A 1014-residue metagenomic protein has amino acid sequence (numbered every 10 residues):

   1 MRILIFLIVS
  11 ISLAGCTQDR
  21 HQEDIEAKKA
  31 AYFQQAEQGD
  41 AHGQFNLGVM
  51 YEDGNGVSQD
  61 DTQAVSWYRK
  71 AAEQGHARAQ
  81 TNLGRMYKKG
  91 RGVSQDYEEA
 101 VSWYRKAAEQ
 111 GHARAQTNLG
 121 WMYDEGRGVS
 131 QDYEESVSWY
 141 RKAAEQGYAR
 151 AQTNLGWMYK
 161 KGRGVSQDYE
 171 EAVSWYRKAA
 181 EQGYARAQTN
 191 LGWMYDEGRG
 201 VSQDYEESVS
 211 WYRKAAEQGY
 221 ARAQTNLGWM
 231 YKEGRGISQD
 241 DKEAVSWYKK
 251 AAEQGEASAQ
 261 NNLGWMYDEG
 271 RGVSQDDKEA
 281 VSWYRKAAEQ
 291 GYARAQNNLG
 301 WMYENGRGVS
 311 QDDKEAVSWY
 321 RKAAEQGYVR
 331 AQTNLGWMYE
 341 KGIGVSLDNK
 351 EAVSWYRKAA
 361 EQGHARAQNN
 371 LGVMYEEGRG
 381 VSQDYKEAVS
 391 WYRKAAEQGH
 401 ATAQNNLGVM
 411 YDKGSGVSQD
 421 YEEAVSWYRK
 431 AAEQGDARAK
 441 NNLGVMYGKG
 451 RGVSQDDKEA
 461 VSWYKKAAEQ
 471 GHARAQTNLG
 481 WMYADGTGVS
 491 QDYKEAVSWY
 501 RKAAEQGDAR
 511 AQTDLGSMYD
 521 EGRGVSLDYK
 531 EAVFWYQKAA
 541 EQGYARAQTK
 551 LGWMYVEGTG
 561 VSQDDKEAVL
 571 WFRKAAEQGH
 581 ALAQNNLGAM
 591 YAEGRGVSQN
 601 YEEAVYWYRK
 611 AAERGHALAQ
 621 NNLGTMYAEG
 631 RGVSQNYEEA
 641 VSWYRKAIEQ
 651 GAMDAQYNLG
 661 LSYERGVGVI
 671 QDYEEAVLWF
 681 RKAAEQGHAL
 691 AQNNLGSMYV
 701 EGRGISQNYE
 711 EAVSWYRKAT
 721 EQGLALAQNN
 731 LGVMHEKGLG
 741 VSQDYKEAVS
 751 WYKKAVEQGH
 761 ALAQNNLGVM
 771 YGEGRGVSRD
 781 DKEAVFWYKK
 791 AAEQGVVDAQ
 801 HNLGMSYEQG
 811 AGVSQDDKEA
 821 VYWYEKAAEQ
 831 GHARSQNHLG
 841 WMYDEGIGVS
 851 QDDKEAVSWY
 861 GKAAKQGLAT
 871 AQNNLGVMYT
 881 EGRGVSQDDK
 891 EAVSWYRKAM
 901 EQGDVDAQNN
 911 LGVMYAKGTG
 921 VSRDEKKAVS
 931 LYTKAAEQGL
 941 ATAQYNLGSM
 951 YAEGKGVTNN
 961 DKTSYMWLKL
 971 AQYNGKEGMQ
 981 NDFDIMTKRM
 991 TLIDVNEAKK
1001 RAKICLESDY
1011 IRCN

Functional and structural regions predicted by a protein language model:
M1-L4: Positively charged n-region of N-terminal signal peptides that target proteins for export
A14-G15: C-terminal motif of bacterial Sec signal peptides marking the signal peptidase cleavage site
R20-N55, K70: N-terminal segments that cap or nucleate solenoid repeat domains
A36, Y51-G54, G90, G774 (+5 more regions): Sec/Tat-exported extracytoplasmic proteins
N46, N946-A952, K962-Y973: Short N-proximal segments of mature Sec-exported proteins
D53-S949, E953-T958: Thr-biased low-complexity repeat/linker tracts and other Thr-enriched repetitive architectures
E977-N1014: Terminal, low-structured helical/coil segments at or just beyond the last alpha-helical repeat
